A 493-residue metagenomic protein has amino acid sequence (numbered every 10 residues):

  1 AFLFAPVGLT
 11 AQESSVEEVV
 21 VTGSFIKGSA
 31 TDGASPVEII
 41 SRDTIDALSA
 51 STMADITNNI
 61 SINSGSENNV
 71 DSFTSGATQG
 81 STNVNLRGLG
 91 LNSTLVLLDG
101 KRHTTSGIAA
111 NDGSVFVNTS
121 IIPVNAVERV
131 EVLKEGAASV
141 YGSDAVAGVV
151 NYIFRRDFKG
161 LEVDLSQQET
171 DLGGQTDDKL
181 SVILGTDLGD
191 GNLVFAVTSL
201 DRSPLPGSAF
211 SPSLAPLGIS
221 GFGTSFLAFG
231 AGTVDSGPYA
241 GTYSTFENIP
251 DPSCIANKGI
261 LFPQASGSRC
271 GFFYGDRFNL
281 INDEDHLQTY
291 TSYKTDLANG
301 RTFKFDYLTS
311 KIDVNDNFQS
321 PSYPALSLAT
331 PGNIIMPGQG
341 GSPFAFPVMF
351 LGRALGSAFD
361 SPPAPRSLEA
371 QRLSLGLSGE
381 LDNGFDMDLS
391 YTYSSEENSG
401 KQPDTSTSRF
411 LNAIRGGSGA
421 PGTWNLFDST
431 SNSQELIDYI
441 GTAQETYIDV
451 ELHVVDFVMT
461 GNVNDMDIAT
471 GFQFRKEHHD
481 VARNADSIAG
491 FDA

Functional and structural regions predicted by a protein language model:
E18-L48, A54, S106-N111, L161: N-terminal periplasmic "start-of-domain" segments of outer-membrane beta-barrel proteins
V37, I45, T57, V130 (+3 more regions): Non-catalytic regulatory/gating segments with a bias toward low-complexity or hydrophobic composition
M53-I56, V84-N85, V117-S120, D144-L165 (+1 more regions): N-terminal periplasmic accessory domains that precede and gate Gram-negative outer-membrane beta-barrel machines
N58-R102: Extracytoplasmic beta-strand/coil segments of soluble accessory domains associated with Gram-negative outer-membrane
T82, G148, K159, D178-V182 (+4 more regions): Hydrophobic, lipid-facing positions within transmembrane beta-strands of outer-membrane proteins
K101-K134: Short acidic/polar hinge/loop motifs at secondary-structure boundaries that mediate gating or recognition
N111, L205, P216-S220, I249-E284 (+2 more regions): Surface-exposed, low-complexity loop segments enriched in small/polar and acidic residues
E131, F158-T186, F272-N282: Short strand-turn segments of transmembrane beta-barrel domains in outer membranes, especially the first one or two
